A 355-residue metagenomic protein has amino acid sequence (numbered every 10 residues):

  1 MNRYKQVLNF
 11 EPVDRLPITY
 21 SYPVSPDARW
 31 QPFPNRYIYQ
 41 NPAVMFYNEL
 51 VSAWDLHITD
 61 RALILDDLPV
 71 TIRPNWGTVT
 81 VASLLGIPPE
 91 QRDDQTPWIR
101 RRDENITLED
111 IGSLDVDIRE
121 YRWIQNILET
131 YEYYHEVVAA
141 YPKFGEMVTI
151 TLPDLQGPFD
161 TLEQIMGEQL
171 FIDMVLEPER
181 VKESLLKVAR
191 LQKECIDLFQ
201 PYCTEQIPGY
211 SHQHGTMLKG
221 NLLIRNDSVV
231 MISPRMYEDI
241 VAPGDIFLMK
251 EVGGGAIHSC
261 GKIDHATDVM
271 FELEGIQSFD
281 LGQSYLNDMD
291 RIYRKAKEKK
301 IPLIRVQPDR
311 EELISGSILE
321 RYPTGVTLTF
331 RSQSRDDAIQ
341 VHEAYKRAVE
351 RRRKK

Functional and structural regions predicted by a protein language model:
M1-Q40, A53, H57, L65-I72 (+1 more regions): Active-site loop segments of alpha/beta catalytic cores
P23-R36, N75, P97-G112: A short glycine/small-residue-enriched secondary-structure motif
M45-Y47: Outer-membrane beta-barrel proteins
L56-E90: N-terminal accessory alpha/beta regions
P88-D110, M217-M231: Aromatic- and acidic-residue-enriched carbohydrate-binding clefts of CAZyme catalytic domains
